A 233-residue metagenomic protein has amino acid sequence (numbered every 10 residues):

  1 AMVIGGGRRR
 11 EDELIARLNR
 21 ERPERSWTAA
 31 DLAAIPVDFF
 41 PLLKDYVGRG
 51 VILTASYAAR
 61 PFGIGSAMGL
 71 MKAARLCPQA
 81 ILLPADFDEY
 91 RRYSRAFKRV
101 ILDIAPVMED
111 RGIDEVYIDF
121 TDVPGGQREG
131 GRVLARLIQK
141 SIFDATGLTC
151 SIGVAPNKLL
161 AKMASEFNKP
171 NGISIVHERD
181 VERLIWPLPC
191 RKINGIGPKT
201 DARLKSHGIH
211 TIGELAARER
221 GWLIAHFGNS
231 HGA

Functional and structural regions predicted by a protein language model:
A1-I113, Y117: Residues that scaffold, gate, or flank divalent-cation-dependent active/transport sites
E13-W27, L160-N168, S206, G228: Short acidic, glycine/serine/threonine-rich loops at helix termini
A85-R95, R99, G213-A233: Alpha-helical interaction/regulatory segments in DNA maintenance proteins
M108, N168-S174, I209-I212, S230-A233: A short alpha->loop->secondary-structure connector
I113-T121, P156-A161, R218: Short, conserved phosphate-binding/catalytic loop or strand-edge motifs used in phosphoryl-/nucleotidyl-transfer
G130-P189: Long, highly charged, low-complexity intrinsically disordered interaction regions that mediate electrostatic DNA/RNA
I193, D201-S206, E214-A216: Short alpha-helical segments in extracytoplasmic peptidoglycan/chitin-binding modules and envelope-associated proteins
